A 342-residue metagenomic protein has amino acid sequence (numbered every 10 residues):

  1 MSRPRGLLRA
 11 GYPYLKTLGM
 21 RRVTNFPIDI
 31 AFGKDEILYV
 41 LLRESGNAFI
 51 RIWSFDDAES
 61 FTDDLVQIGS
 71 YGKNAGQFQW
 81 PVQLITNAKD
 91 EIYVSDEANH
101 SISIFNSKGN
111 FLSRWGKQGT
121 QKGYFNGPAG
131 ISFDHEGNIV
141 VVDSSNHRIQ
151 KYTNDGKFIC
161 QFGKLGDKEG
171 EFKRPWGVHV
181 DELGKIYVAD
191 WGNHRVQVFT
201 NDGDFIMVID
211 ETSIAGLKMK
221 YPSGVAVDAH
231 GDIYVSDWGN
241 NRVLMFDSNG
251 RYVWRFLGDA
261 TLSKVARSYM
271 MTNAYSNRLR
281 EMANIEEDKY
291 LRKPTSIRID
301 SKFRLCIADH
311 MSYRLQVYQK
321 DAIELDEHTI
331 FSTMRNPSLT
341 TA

Functional and structural regions predicted by a protein language model:
M1-A342: Eukaryotic scaffold repeat domains enriched in small/polar residues
